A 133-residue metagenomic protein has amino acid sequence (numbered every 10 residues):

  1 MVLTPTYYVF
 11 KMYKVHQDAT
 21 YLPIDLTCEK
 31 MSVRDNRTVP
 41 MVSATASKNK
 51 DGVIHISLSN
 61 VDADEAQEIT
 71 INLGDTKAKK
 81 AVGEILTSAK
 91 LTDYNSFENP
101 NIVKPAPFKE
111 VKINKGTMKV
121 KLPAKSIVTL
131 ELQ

Functional and structural regions predicted by a protein language model:
M1-V53: Glycan-recognition and catalytic regions of carbohydrate-active enzymes
I24-K30, K50, E65, K109-M118: Ser/Thr- and Asn-enriched, surface-exposed coil loops between beta-strands
M31-S32, A63-A66, K90-D93: Flexible loop/turn segments at secondary-structure boundaries
T38-K77, G83: Carbohydrate-binding surface patches
E68-T70, D93-F97, L132: Short conserved micro-motifs at the rims of enzyme active sites and ligand-binding pockets
T76-M118, L122: Acidic, Ser/Thr/Pro-rich beta/coil linker or hinge segments at domain junctions
K121-L132: Short Pro-Gly-centered flexible turn/kink motifs
